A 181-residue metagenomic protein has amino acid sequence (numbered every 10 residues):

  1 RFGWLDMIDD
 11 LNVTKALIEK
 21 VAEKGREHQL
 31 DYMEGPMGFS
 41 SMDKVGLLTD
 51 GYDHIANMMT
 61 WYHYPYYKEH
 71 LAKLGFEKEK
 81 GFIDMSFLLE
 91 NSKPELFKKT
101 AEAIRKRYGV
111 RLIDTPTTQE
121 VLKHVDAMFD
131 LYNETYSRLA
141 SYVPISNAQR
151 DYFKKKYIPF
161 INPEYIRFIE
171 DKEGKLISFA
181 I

Functional and structural regions predicted by a protein language model:
R1, F168, K175-I181: Conserved beta-strand in the GNAT
R1-G75: Acyl-donor binding region in acyl/amide transferases
T14, T60, Y64, K78 (+5 more regions): Active-site-proximal structural scaffolding
G25-H28, F160, E170-I177: Secondary-structure transition/capping motifs at alpha-helix termini and the adjoining loop/turn into the next element
D31-G38, E79-S86, F168: A structural signal for short, well-ordered beta-strand segments and their strand-loop junctions that often border
W61-S141, S178: Acyltransferase donor/substrate-recognition loop-hinge adjacent to the catalytic core
S137-K154: Conserved GNAT-fold acetyl-CoA-binding loop/helix
K155-R167: A short helix-loop-beta-strand connector motif used in the catalytic cores of GNAT acetyltransferases and, in some
